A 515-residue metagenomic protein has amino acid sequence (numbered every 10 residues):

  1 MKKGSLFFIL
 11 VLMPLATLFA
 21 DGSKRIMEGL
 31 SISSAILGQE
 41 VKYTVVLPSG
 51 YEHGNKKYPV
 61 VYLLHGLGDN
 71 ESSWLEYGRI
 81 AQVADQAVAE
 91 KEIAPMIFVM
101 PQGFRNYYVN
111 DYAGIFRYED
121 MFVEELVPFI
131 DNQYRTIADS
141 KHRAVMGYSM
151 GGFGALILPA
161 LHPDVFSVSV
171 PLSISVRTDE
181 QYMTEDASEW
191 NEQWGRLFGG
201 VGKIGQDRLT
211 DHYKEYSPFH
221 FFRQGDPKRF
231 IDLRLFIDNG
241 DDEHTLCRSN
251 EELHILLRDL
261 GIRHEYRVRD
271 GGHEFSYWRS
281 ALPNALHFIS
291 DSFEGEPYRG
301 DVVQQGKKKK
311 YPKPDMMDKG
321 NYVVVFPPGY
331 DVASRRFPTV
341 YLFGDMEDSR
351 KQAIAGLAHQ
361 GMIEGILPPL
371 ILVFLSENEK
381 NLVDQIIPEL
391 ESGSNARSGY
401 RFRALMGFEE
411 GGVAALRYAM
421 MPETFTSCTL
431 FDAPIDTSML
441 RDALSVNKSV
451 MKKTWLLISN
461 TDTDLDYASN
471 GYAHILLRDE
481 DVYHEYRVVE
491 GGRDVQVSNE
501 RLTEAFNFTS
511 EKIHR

Functional and structural regions predicted by a protein language model:
M1-G4: Positively charged n-region of N-terminal signal peptides that target proteins for export
L6-F7, P312: General helical structural elements
F7-A16: Bacterial N-terminal signal peptides
D21-R515: Non-catalytic cap/lid and distal C-terminal segments of serine-dependent acyl enzymes
